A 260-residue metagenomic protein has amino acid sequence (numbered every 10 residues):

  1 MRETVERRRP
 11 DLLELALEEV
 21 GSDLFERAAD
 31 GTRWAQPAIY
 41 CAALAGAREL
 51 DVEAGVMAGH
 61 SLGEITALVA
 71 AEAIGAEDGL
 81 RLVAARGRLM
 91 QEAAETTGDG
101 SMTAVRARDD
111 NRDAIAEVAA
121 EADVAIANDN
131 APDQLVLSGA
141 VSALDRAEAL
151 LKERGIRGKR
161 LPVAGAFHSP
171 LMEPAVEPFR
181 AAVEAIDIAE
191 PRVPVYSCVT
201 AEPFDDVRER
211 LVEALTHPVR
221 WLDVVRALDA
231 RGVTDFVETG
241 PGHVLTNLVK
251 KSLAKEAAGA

Functional and structural regions predicted by a protein language model:
M1-A114, L161, D235-A254, A260: FabD-like malonyl-/acyl-CoA
P10, E14-S22, A71-P218: Alpha/beta catalytic cores of group-transfer enzymes, especially the acyltransferase/condensing modules of polyketide
G55, V124, I156, V193 (+2 more regions): A structural micro-motif
L135, G259-A260: A generic structural motif
V219-A227: A short, well-structured juxtamembrane/interface segment
D229-G232: Non-catalytic positions within long, well-ordered alpha-helices that form the structural scaffold/packing of enzyme
